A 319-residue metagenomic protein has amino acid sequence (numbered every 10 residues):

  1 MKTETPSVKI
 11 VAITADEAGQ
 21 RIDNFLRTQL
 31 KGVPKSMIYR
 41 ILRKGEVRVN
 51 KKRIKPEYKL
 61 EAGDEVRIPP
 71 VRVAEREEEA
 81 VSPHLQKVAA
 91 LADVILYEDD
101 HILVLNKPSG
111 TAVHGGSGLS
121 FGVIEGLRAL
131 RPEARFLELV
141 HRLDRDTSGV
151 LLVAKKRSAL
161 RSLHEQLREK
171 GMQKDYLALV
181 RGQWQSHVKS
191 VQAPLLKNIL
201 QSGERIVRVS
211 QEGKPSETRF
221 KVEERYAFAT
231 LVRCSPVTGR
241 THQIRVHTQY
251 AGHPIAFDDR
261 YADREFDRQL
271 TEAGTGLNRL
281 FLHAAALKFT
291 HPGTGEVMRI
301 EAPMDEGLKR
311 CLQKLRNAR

Functional and structural regions predicted by a protein language model:
M1-R319: RNA pseudouridine synthases
